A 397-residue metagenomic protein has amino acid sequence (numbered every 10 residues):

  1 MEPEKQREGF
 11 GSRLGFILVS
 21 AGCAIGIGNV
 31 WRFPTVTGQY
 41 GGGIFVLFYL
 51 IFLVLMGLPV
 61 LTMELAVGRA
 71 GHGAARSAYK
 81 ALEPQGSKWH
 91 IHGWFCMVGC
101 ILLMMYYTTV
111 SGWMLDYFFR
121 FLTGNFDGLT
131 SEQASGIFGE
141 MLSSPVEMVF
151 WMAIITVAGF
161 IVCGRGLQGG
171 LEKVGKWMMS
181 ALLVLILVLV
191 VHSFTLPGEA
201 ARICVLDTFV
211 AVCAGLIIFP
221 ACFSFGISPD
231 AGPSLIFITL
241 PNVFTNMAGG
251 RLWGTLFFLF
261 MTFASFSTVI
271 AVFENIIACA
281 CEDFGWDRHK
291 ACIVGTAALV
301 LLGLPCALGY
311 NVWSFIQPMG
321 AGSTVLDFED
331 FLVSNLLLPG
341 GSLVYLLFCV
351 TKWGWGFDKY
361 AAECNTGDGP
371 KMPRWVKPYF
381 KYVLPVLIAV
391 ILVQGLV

Functional and structural regions predicted by a protein language model:
M1-W31, V60-L65, R69-L82, G86-I91 (+2 more regions): Membrane-interface "cap" regions at the ends of multi-pass membrane proteins
E2-Q6, F10, K176-F266, I270 (+1 more regions): Membrane-embedded translocation segments of transport machinery
E4-R7, T35-Y40, A70-F95, T108-Q168 (+5 more regions): Inter-helical loop and helix-membrane interface segments of multi-pass membrane transporters/permeases
G9-S20, F45-F48, S87-I101, V149-I155 (+4 more regions): Select transmembrane alpha-helical segments in multipass membrane proteins
L14-F52, S224, S234: Transmembrane helix-boundary motif of multi-pass solute transporters/channels
G15-I17, V149-F150, V205-A214, R251-G254 (+3 more regions): Loop-to-transmembrane helix boundary motifs in multi-pass membrane proteins
T37-M63, E147-M148, L338-P339: Extracellular loop-to-transmembrane helix junctions
H92, F284-T296, D330-I388: C-terminal membrane-solvent junction of multi-pass transporters and transport-like membrane proteins
